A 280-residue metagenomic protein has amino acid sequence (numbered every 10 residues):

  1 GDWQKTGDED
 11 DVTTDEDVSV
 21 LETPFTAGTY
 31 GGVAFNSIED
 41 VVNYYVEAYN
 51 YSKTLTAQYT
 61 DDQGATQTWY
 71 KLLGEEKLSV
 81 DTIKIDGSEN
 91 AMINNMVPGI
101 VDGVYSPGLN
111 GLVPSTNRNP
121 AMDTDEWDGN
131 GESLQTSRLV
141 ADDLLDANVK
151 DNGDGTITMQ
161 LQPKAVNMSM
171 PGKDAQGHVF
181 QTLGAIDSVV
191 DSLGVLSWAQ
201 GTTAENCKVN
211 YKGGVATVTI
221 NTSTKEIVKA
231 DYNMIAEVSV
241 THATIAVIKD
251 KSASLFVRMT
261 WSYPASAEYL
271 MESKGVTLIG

Functional and structural regions predicted by a protein language model:
D2-G280: Subset-of-secretome marker
